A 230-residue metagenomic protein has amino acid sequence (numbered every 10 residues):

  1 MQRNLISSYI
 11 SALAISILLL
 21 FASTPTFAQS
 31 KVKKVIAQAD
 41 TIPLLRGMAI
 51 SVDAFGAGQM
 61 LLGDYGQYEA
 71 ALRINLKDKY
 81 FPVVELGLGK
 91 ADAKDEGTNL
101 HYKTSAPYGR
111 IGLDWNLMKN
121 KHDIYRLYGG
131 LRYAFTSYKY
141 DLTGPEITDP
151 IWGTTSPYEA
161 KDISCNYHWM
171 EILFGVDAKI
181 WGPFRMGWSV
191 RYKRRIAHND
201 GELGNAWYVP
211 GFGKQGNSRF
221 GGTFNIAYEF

Functional and structural regions predicted by a protein language model:
M1-I42: Cleavable N-terminal export/targeting peptides
T26-N75, N225, E229-F230: Short glycine/proline- and aromatic-enriched beta-strand/turn motifs that initiate or cap beta-hairpins
K31, I36-R46, K79, M118-R126 (+1 more regions): Short loop/turn motifs that connect adjacent beta-strands in outer-membrane beta-barrel proteins
R46, D64-Y68, S105-G109, Y125 (+2 more regions): Residues that define the transmembrane beta-barrel architecture of outer-membrane proteins
M48-G56, V84-L88, G129-F135, V176 (+2 more regions): Transmembrane beta-barrel strands of outer-membrane/channel proteins
F55-G58, D95-Y102, S156-D162, V209-K214: Extracellular loop and loop/strand-boundary signature of outer-membrane beta-barrel proteins
Y80, E85-G153, Y228: Gram-negative (and chloroplast) outer-membrane scaffold detector with strong preference for beta-barrel transmembrane
I172, K179-F230: Predominantly the C-terminal beta-signal and adjacent terminal strand-loop region of outer-membrane beta-barrel
